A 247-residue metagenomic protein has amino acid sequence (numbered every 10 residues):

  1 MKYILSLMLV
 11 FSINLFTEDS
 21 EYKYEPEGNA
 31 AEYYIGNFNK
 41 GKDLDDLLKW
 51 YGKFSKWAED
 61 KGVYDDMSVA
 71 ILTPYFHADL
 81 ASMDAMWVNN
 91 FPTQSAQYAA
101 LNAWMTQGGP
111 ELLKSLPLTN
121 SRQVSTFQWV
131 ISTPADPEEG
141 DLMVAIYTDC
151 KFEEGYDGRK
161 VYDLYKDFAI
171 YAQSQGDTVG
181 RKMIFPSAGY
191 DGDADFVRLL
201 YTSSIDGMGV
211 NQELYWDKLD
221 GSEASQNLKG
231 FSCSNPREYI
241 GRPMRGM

Functional and structural regions predicted by a protein language model:
Y3-S12: Sec-dependent N-terminal signal peptides
T17-M247: Short S/T/G/P-rich N-terminal loop/turn motif that feeds into the first structured element of a domain
